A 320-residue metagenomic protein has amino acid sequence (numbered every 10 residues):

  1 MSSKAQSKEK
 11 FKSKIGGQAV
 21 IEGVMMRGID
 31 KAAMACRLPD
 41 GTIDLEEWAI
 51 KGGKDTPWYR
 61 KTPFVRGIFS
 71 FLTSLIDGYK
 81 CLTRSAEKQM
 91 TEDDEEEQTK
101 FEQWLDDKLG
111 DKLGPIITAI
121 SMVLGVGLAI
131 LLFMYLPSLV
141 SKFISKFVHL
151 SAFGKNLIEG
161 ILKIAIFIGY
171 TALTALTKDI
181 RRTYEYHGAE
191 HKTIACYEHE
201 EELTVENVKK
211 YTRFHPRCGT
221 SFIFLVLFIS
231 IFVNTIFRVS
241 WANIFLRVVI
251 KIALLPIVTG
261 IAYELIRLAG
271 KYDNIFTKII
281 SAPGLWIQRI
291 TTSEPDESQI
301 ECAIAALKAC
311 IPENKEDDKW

Functional and structural regions predicted by a protein language model:
M1-E97: Divalent-cation
S2-G16, V20, V24-M26, D40 (+5 more regions): Polar-ligand-bearing catalytic/cofactor-coordination segments of membrane-embedded or membrane-tethered inner-membrane
D55-W58, I68-F71, L75-T99, D106 (+7 more regions): Multi-pass alpha-helical transmembrane bundle typical of ion/small-solute transporters and intramembrane aspartyl
T62-R84, E159-Y184, L255-K271: Hydrophobic alpha-helical membrane-embedded segments
R84-S85, G125-H149, V226-L255, T259 (+1 more regions): Juxtamembrane "helix exit" motif at the C-terminal ends of alpha-helical transmembrane segments in multi-pass membrane
E95-F147, F153-T177: Hydrophobic alpha-helical segments characteristic of transmembrane helices in integral membrane transporters
Q103-L113, V140-I158, R238-V249, L268-K278 (+1 more regions): Membrane interface segments of multi-pass transport proteins and intramembrane proteases
L113-L131, Y211-T235: Transmembrane alpha-helical segments and their cytosolic interface motifs in multi-pass membrane proteins
